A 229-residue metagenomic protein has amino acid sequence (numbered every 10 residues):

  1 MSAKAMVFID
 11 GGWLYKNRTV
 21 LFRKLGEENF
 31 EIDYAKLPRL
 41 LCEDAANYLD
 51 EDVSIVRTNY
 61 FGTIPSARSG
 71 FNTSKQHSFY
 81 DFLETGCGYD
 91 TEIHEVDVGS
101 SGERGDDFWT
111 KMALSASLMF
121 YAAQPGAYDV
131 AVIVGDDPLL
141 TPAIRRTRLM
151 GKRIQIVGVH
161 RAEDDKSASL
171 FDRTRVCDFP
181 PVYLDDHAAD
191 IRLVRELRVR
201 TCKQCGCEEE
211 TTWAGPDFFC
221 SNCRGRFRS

Functional and structural regions predicted by a protein language model:
M1-D107, L149, R153, H160: Domain-level signal for Mg2+-assisted phosphodiester chemistry and nucleotide/NA-binding surfaces in nucleic-acid
T85-R228: Nuclease catalytic cores that cleave nucleic-acid phosphodiester bonds, predominantly acidic two-metal-ion
